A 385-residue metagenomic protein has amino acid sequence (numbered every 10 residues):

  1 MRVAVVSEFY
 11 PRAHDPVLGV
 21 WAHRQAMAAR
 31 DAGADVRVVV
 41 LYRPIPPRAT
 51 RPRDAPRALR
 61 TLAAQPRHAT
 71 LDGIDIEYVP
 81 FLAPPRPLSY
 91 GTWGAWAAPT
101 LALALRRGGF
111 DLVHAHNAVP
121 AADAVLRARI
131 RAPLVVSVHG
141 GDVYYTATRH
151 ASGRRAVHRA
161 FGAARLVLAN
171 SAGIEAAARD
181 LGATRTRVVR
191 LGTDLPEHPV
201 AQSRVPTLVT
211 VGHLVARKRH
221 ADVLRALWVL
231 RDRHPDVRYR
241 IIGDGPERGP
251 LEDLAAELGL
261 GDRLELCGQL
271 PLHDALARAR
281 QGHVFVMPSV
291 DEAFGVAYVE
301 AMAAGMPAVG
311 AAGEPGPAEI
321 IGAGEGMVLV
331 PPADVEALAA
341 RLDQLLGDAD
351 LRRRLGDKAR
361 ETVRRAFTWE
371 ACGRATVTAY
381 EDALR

Functional and structural regions predicted by a protein language model:
M1-A64, T70: N-terminal subdomain of nucleotide-sugar transferases
F161, Q269-L270, A277-G282: Short alpha-helical donor nucleotide-sugar binding micro-motif in glycosyltransferases
L168, V200-L227, R240: Conserved donor-binding/catalytic core segment of Leloir-type glycosyltransferases
G173, G192: Carbohydrate-associated surface elements
E252-L270: Nucleotide-activated donor-binding/catalytic signature segment of Leloir-type glycosyltransferases, i.e., the conserved
V290: Aromatic "clamp/platform" in nucleotide-sugar-dependent glycosyltransferases that forms part of the donor/acceptor
P307-A311: Short hydrophobic beta-strand element within catalytic cores of glycosyltransferases and related nucleotide-activated
G322-A323, M327-E336, Q344-A349: Conserved acidic donor-binding segment of nucleotide-sugar-dependent glycosyltransferases
